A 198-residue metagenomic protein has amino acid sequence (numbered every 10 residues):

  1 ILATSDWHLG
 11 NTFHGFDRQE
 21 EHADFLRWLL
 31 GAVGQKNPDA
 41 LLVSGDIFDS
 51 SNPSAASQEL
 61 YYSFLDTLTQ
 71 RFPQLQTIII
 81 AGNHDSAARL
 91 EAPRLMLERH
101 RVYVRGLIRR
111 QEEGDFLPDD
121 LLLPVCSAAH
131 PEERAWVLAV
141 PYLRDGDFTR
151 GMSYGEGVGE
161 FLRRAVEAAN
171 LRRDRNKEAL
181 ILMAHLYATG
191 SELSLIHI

Functional and structural regions predicted by a protein language model:
I1-D66, P73-Q74, L182: N-terminal active-site segment of His-dependent metallophosphoesterases
I1-L2, L121-A139, R144: Beta-strand-turn-beta hairpins that frame and shape the catalytic cleft of phosphate-ester-processing enzymes
G10-N11, D49-N52, A81-L90, P118-D119 (+2 more regions): Active-site environment of divalent metal-dependent phosphoester hydrolases
F25-K36, L117-E132, A165-E178: Short amphipathic alpha-helices and their capping/turn segments at secondary-structure boundaries
I47-F64, A81-H100, G106, F116: Metal-dependent catalytic neighborhoods of phosphoester/phosphodiester hydrolases
L107-L121: Class I S-adenosyl-L-methionine
A135-L193: Active-site-proximal loop/helix segment associated with metal-binding centers of metalloenzymes
I196-I198: Conserved small/polar residues in nucleotide/adenosyl-binding loops
